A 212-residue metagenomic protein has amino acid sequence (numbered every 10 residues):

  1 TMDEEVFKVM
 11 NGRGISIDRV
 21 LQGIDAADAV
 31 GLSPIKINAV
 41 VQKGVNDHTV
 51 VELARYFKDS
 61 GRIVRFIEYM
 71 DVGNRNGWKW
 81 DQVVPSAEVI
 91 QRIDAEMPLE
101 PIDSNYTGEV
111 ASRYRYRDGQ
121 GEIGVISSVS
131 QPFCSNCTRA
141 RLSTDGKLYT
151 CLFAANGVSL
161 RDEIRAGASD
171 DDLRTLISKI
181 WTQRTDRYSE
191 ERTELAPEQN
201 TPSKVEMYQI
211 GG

Functional and structural regions predicted by a protein language model:
T1-I67: Radical SAM/AdoMet-radical enzyme domain recognition
R55-D59, Y69-G212: Auxiliary Fe-S-binding modules of radical SAM enzymes
